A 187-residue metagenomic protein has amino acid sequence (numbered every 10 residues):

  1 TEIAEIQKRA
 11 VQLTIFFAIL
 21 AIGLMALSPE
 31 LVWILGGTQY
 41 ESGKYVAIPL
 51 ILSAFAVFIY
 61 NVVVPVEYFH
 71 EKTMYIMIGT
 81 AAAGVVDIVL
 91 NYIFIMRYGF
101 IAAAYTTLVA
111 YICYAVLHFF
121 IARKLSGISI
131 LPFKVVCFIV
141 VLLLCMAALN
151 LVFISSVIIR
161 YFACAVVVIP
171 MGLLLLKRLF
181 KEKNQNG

Functional and structural regions predicted by a protein language model:
T1-T80: Specific pore-lining/lateral-gate transmembrane helices of multi-pass inner-membrane transport and insertion machines
A21-A26, I34, V46-P49, I88 (+4 more regions): Membrane-embedded alpha-helical segments of multi-pass transporters/permeases
L31-L35, E67, F94, V109 (+1 more regions): Hydrophobic alpha-helical interface/terminus motif in multipass membrane transporters
S42-G43, K72-Y75, F100, I128-P132 (+1 more regions): Membrane-helix interface segments
I51-N61, V109-I121: Hydrophobic, membrane-facing alpha-helical anchors
V63-E71, F119-F133: Alpha-helical transmembrane segments
M74, T80-V116, L151-V166: Membrane-interface helix-loop junctions in multi-pass transport and translocation proteins
A83-V86, P132-K183: Transmembrane alpha-helical segments of multi-pass transport proteins
